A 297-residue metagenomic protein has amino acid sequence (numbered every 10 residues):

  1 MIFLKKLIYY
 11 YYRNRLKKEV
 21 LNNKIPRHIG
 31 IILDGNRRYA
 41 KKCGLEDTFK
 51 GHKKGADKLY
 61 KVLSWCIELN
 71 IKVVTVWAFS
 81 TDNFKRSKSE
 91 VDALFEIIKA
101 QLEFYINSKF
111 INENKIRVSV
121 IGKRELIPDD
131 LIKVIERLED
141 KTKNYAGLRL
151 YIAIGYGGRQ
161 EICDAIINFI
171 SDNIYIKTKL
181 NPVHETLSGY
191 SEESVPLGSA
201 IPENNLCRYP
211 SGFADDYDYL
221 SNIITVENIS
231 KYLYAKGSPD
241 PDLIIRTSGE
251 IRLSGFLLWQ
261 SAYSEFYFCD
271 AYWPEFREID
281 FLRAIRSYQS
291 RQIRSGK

Functional and structural regions predicted by a protein language model:
M1-K297: Flexible, compositionally biased loop and terminal segments
